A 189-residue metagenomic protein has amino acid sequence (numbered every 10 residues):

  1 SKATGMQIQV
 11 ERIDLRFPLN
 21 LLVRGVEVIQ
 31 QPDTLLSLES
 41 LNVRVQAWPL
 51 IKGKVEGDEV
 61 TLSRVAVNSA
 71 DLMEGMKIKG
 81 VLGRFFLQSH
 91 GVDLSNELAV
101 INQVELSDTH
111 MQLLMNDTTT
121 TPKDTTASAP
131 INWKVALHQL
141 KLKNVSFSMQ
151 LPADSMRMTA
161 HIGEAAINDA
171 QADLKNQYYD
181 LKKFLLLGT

Functional and structural regions predicted by a protein language model:
S1-T4: N-terminal type II signal-anchor transmembrane helix that functions as the membrane-insertion/stop-transfer segment
M6, E11-N116, A129-P152, H161 (+1 more regions): Flexible beta-edge/linker motif
T118-A127: Intrinsically disordered, low-complexity segments enriched in small/polar residues
